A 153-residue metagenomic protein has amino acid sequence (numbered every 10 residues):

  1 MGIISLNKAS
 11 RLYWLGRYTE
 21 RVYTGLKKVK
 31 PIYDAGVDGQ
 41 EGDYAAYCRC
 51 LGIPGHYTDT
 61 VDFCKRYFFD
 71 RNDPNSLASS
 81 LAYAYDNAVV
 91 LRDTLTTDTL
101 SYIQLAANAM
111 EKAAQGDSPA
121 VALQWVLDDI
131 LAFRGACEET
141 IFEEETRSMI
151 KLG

Functional and structural regions predicted by a protein language model:
M1-G153: Alpha-helical transmembrane segments and their helix-helix packing motifs
